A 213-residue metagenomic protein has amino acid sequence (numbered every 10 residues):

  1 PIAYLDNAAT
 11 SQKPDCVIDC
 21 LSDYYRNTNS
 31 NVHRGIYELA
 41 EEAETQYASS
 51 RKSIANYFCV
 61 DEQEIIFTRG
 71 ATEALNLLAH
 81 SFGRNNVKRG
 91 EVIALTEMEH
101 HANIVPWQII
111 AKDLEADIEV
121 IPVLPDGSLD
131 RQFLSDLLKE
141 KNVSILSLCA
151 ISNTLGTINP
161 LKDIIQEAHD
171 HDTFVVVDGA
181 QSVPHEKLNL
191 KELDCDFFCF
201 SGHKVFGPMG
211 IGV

Functional and structural regions predicted by a protein language model:
P1-V213: Pyridoxal 5′-phosphate
